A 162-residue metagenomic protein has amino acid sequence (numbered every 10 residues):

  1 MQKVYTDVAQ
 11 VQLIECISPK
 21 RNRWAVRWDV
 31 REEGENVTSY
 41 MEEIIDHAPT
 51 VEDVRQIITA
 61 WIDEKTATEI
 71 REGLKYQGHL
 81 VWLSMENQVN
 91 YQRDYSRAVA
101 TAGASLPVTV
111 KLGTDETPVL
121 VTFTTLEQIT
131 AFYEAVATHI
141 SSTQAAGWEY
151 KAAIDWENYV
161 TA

Functional and structural regions predicted by a protein language model:
Q2-A162: A preference for well-ordered globular domain cores that mediate specific macromolecular interactions or catalysis
